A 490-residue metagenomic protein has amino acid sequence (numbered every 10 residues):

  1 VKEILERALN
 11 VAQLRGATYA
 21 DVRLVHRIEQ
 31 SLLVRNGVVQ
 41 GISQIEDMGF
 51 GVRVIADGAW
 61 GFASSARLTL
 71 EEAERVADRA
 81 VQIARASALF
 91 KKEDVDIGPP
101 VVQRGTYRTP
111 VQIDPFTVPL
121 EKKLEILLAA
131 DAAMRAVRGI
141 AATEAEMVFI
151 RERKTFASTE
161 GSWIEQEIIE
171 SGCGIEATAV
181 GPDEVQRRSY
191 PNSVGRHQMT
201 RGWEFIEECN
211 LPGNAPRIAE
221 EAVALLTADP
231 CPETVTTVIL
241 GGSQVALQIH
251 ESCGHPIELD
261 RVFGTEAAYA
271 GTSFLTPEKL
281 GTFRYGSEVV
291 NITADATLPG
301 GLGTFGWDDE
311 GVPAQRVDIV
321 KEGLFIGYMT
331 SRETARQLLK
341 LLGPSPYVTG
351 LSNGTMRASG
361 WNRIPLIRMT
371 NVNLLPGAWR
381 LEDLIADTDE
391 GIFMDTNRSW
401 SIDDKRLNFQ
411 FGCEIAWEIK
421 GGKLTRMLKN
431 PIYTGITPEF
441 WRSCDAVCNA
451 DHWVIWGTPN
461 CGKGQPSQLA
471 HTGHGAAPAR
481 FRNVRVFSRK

Functional and structural regions predicted by a protein language model:
V1-K490: N-terminal small-residue-enriched
